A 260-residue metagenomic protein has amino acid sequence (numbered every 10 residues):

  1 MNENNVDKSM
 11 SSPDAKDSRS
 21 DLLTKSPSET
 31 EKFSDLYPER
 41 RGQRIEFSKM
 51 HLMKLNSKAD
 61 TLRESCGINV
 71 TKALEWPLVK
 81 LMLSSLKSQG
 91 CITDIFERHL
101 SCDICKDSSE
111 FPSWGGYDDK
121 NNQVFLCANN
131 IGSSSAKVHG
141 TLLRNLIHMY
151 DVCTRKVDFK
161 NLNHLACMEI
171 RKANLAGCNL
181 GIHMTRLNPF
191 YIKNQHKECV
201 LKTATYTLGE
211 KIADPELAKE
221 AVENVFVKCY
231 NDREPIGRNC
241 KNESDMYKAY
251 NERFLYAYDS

Functional and structural regions predicted by a protein language model:
N2-E3, D7, S11, T30-Q43 (+2 more regions): Pan-zinc metallopeptidase signature
N2-S135, N179-H183: Auxiliary, metal-adjacent structural segments of Zn-dependent hydrolase domains
V79, H139-L143, L165-E169, K197 (+3 more regions): Generic preference for well-ordered alpha-helical elements
G90, Y150-D158, A176-M184, I212 (+1 more regions): Eukaryotic basic, amphipathic alpha-helical target segments in cytosolic regions
D118, F125, H148-Y150, R171-N174: Beta-strand cores of modular interaction/reader domains in eukaryotic scaffold and signaling proteins, especially PDZ
V124-L142, D158-N161, L165: Short pre-active-site segment immediately N-terminal to the catalytic Zn-binding motif
G140-C153: Active-site recognition of the HExxH zinc-binding catalytic motif
D158-T205: Post-HExxH zinc-binding segment in Zn-dependent metallohydrolases
